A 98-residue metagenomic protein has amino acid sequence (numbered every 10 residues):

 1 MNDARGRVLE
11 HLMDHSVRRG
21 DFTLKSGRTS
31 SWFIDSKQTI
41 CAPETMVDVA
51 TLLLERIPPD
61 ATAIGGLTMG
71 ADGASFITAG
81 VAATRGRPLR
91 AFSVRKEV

Functional and structural regions predicted by a protein language model:
M1-P59: Active-site-facing substrate-recognition patch
M1-R5, A61, G80-R87: A generic short-segment signal for beta-strand/edge and adjacent turn/coil regions
V17-R18, D72, F76: Short, basic and Ser/Thr-rich N-terminal targeting/leader segments
G27, I64, A91: Conserved hydrophobic/aromatic pocket- or pore-lining residues that grip, position, or stack substrates in active sites
S36-K37, L67-T68, V94-E97: Fold-independent oxyanion-binding glycine-rich loops and adjacent beta-strand/coil segments at enzyme active sites
C41, G70-A71: Glycine-/small-residue-rich active-site loops that bind phosphorylated ligands and cofactors
D60-G70: Short glycine-rich phosphate-binding loop at a beta-alpha junction
A74-V98: Short, glycine/charge-rich flexible loops or terminal/linker lids adjacent to PRPP-binding catalytic cores
